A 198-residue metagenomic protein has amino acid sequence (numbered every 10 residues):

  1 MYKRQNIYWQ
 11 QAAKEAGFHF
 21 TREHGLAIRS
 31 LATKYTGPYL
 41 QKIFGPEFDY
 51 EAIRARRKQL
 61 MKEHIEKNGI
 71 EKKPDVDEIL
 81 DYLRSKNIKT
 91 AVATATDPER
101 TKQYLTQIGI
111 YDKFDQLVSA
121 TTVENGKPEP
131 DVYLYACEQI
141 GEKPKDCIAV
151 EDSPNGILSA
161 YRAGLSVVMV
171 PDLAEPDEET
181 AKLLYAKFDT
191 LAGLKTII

Functional and structural regions predicted by a protein language model:
M1-L26: Active-site neighborhood of HAD-like aspartate-dependent phosphohydrolases
R4, L31-A32, E71-D75, T96 (+2 more regions): Short beta->alpha linker loops
N6, Q10, T33-P38, K58 (+2 more regions): An amphipathic alpha-helix signature
Q11-A16, E78-I88: A short, Lys/Arg-enriched amphipathic alpha-helix followed by its capping loop at the start of a domain
A12-A13, A32-E47, Y104, A136-C137: Helix-loop "lid/cap" segments that line or gate small-molecule binding pockets
H19, Q41-E78, K86: Metal-dependent phosphoesterase signature
D81-R84, D97-I198: Asp-based, Mg2+/Mn2+-dependent phosphohydrolase catalytic module
